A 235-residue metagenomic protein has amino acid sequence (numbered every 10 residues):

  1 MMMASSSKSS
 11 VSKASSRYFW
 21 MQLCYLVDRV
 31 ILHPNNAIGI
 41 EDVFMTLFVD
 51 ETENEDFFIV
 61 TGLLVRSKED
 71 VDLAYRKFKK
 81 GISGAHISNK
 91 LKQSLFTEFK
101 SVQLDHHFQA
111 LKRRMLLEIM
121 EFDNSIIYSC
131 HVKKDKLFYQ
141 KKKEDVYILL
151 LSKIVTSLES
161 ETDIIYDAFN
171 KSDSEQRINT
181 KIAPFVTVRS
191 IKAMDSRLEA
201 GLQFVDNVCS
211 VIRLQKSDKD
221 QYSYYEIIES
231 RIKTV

Functional and structural regions predicted by a protein language model:
M2-V235: Phosphate-ester processing/binding pockets and catalytic centers
